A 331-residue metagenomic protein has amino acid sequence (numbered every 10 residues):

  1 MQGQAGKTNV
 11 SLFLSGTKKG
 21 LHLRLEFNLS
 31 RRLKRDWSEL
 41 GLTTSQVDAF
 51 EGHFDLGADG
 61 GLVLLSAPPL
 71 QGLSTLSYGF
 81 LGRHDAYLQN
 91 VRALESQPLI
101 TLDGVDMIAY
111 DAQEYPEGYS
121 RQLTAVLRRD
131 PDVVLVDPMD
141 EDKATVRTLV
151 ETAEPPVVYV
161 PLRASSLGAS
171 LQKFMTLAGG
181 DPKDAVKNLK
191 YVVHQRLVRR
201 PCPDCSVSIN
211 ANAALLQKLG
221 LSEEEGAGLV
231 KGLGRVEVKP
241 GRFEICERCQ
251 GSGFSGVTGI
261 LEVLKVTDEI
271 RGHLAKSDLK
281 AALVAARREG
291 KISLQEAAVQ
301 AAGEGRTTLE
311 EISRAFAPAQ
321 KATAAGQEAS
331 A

Functional and structural regions predicted by a protein language model:
M1-A331: Short, flexible helix-loop junctions that flank or precede catalytic/ligand sites
